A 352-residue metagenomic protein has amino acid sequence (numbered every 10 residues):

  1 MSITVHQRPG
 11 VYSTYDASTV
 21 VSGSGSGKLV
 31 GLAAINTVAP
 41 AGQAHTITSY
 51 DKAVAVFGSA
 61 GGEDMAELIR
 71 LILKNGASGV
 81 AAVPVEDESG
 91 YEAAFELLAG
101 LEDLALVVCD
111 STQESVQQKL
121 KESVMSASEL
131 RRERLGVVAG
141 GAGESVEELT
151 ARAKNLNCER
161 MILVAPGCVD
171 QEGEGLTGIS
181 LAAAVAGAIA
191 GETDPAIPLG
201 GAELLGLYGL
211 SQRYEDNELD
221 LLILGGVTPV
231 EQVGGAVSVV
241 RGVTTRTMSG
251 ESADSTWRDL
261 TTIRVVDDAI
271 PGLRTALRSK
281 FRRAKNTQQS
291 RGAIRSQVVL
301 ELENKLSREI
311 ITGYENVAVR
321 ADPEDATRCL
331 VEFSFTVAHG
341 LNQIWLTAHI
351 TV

Functional and structural regions predicted by a protein language model:
M1-V352: Surface-exposed assembly/interface segments
